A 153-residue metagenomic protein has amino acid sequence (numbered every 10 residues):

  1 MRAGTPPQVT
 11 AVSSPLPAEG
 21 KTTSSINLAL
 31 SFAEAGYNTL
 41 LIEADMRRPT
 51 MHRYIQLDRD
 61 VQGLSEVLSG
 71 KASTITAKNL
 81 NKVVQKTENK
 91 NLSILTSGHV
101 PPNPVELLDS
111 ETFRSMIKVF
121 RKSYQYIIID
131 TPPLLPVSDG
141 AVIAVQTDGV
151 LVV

Functional and structural regions predicted by a protein language model:
M1-V153: P-loop NTP-binding module
